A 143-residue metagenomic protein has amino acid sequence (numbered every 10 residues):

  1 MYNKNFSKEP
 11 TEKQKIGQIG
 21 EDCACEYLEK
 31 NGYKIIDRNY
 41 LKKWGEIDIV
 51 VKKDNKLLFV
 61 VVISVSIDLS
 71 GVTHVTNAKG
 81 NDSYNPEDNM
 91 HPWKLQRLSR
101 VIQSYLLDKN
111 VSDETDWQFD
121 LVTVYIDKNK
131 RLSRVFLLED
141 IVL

Functional and structural regions predicted by a protein language model:
M1-R38: Acidic-basic catalytic patches of nuclease active cores, encompassing PD-(D/E)XK and other metal-cofactor nuclease
L28, I47-G71, K79, L98: Conserved catalytic cores of phosphodiester-cleaving nucleases, focusing on short active-site segments
L28, Y105-L106: Hydrophobic recognition helices of helix-based DNA-binding modules
K42-G45: Short acidic/glycine-enriched loop/turn segments that link adjacent beta-strands
K52, T73, G80, S112-D113 (+1 more regions): Positively charged, solvent-exposed patches that mediate nucleic-acid binding
I67-I102, D108: Mg2+/Mn2+-dependent nuclease catalytic core
L107-L143: Domain-level recognition of nuclease-like catalytic cores that cleave nucleotide substrates
